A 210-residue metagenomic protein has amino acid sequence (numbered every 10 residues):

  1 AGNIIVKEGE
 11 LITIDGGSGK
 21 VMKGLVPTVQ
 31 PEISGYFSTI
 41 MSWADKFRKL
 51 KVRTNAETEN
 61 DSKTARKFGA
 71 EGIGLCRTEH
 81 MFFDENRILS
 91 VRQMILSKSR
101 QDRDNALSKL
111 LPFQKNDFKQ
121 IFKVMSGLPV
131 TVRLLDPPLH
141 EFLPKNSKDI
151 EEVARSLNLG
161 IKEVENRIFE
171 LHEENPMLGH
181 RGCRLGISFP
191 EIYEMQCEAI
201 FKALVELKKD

Functional and structural regions predicted by a protein language model:
A1-C76, H80-M94: Acidic, glycine-rich flexible loop/linker segments
K51, D61-D210: Flexible, glycine-rich loop/tail regions that form catalytic "lids" or insertion modules at the edges of active sites
